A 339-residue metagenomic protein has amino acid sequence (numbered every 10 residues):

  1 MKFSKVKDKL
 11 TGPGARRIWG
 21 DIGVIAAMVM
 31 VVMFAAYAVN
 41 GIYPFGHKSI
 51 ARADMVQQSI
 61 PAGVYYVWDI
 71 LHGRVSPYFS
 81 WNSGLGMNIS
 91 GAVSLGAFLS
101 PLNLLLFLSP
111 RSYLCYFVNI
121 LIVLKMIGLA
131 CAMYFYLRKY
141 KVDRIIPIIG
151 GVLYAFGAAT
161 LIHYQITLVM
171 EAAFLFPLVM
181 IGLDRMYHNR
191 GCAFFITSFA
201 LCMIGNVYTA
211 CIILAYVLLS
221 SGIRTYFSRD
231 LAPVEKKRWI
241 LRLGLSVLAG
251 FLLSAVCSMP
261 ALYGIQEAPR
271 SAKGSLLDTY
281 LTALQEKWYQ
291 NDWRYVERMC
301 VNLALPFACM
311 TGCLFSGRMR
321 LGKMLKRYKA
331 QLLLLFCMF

Functional and structural regions predicted by a protein language model:
M1-I42, R242, V247, K329-Q331: Start-transfer (signal-anchor) and selected internal transmembrane alpha helices of multi-pass inner/ER membrane
G20, P110-F117, L121, V142-G150 (+1 more regions): Membrane-interface starts of transmembrane alpha-helices
V32-A130, V152-A173, L277-W293: Membrane-interface coil-to-helix junctions
Y37-V39, S109, R138, G182-H188 (+2 more regions): Structural signal for the C-terminal ends of transmembrane alpha-helices and the immediately following loop
A53-H72, A97, P101, W239-L333 (+1 more regions): Periplasmic/ER-lumenal interhelical loops and adjacent helix-loop junctions in multi-pass membrane proteins
N119-I122, V169, I213, V296-A304: Alpha-helical transmembrane segments of polytopic membrane proteins
I127-K139, R144-F227, R242-L262, E267: Membrane-embedded helix bundles of polyisoprenyl
K236: Aromatic-residue-lined binding/catalytic grooves and analogous aromatic/hydrophobic interfacial grooves in multimeric
